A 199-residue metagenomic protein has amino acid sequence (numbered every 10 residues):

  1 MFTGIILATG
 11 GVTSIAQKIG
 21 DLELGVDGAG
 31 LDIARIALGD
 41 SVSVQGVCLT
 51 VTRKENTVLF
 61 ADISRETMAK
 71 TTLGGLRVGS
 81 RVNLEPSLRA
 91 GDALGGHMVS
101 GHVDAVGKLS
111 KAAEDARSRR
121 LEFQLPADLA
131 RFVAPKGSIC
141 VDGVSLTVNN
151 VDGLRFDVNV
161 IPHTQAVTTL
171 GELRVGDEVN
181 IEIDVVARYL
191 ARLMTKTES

Functional and structural regions predicted by a protein language model:
M1-S199: Conserved loop->alpha-helix
